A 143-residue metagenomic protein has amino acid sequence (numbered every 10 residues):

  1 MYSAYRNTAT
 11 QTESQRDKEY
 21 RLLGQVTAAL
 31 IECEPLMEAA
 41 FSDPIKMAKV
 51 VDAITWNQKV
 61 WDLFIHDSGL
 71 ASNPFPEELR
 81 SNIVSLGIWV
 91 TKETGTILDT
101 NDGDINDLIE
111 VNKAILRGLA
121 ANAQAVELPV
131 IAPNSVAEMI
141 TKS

Functional and structural regions predicted by a protein language model:
M1-T55, G69-L70, R80-E93, L98-S143: N-terminal intrinsically disordered, cationic/polar leader segments that include organellar targeting peptides
V60-R80: Short, solvent-exposed, charged loop/turn and helix-capping segments that join or cap alpha-helices on peripheral
